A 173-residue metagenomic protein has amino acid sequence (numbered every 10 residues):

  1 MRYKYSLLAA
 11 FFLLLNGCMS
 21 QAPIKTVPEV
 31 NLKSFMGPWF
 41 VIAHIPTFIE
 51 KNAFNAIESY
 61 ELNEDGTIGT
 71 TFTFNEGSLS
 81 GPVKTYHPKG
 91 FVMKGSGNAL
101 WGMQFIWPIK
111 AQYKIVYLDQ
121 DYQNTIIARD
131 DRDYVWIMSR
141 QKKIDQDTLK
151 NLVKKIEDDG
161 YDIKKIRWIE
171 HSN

Functional and structural regions predicted by a protein language model:
Y5-L15: Sec-dependent N-terminal signal peptides
C18-N173: A beta-rich soluble binding module of mature secreted/lumenal proteins
